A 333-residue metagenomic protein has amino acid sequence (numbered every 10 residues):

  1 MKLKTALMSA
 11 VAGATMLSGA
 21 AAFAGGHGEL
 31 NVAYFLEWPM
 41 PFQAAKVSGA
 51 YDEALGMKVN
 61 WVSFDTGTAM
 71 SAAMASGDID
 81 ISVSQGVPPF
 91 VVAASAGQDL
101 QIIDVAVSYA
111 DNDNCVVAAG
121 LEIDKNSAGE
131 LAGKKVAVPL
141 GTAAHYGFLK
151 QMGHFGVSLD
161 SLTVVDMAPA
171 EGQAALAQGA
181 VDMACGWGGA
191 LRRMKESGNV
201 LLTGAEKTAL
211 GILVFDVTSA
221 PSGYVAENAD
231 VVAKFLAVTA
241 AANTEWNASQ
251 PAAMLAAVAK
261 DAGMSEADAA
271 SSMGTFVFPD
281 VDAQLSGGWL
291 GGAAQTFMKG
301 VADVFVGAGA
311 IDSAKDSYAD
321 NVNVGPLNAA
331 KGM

Functional and structural regions predicted by a protein language model:
M1-A10: Bacterial N-terminal signal peptides that target proteins for export
G19-A20: N-terminal signal peptide c-region/cleavage motif recognized by signal peptidases
G25-S158, T163-D166, D182-C185: Short, glycine-/small- and polar/acidic-enriched structural segments that line small-molecule recognition paths
E53-M57, I123, E206-L210, V281-Q295: Short, solvent-exposed loop/beta-turn-alpha elements that line the ligand-binding surface or hinge of extracytoplasmic
P88, E171-A262: Pocket-lining segment of extracytoplasmic ligand-binding domains
V92-D104, R193-K207, S286: Ligand-binding "clamshell"
A226-A310: Secondary-structure end/capping motifs
M298-M333: Conserved C-terminal helix/tail region of periplasmic/extracytoplasmic solute-binding proteins
